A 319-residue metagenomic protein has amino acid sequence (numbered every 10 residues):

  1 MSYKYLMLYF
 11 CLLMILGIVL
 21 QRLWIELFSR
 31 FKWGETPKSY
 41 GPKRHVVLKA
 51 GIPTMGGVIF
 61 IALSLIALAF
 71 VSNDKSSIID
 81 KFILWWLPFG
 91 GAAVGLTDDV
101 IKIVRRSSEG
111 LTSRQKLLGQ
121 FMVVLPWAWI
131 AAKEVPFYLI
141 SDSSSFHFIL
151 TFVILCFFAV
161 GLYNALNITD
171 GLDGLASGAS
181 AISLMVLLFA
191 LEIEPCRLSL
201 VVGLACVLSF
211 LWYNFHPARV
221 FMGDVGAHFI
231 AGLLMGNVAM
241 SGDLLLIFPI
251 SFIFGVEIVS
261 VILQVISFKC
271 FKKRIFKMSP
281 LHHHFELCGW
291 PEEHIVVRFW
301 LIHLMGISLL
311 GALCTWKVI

Functional and structural regions predicted by a protein language model:
S2-G255, T315: "…together with the soluble PPM/PP2C metallo-phosphatase catalytic core" -> "…together with the soluble PPM/PP2C
S29-P42, I253-R298: Membrane-proximal soluble regions of multi-pass membrane proteins
A50-M55, I59, G289-F299: Loop-to-transmembrane boundary segments
I247, S267-K269, I319: Short beta-alpha connecting loops at secondary-structure transitions that line or flank enzyme active sites
P291, G306-L309: Catalytic cores of the polymerase beta-like nucleotidyltransferase superfamily and closely associated nucleotide
V296, H303-G306: Charged substrate- and nucleic-acid-binding regions of tRNA-handling and nucleotidyl-transfer enzymes, centered on
L309-I319: Juxtamembrane boundary at the C-terminal end of a transmembrane helix
